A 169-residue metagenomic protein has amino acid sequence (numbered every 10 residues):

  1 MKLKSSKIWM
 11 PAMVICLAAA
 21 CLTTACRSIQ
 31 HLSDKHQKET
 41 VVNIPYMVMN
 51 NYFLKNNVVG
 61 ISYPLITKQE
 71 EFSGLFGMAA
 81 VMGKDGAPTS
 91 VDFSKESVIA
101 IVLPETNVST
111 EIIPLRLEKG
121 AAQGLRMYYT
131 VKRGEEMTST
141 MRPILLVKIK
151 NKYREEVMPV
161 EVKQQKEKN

Functional and structural regions predicted by a protein language model:
K2-M13: Bacterial N-terminal signal peptides that target proteins for export
A12-T23: Bacterial N-terminal signal peptides
C26-N169: Exposed, flexible binding/inhibitory loops of compact, secreted disulfide-stabilized domains
